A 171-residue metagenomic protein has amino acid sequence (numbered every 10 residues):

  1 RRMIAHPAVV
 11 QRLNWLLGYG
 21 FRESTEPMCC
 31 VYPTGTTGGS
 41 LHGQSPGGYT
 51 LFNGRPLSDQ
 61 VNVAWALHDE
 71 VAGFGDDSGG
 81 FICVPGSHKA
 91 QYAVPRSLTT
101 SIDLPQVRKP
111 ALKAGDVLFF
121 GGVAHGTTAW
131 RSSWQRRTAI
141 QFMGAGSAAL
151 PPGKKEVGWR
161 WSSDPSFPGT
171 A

Functional and structural regions predicted by a protein language model:
R1-N53: Non-heme Fe(II)-dependent double-stranded beta-helix
R1-R2, L104-R108, T127-A129: Active-site rim elements
H6-V10, P56-Q60, R136: A structural signal for well-ordered alpha-helical scaffolds and beta->alpha junctions
T25-M28, G86, G122-A124: Short, well-ordered beta-to-alpha junction loops that form the rim of enzyme active sites and present histidine/acidic
E26-M28, V63-W65, A139-M143: A structural signal for short, well-ordered beta-strand segments
T36-P110, L150-V157: Catalytic core of non-heme Fe(II) oxygenases with the double-stranded beta-helix
V117, A124-A171: Non-heme Fe(II)/2-oxoglutarate
